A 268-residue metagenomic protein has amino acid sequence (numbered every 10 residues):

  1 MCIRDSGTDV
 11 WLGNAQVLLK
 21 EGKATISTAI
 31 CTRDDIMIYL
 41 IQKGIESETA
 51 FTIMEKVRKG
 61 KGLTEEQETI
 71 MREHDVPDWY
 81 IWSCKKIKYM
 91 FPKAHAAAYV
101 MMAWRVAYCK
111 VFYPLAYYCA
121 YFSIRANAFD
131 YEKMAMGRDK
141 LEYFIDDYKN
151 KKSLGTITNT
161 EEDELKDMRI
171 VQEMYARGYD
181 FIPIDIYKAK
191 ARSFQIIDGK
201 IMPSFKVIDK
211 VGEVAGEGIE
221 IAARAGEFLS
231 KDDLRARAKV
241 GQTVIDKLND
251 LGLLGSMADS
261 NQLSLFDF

Functional and structural regions predicted by a protein language model:
R4-F268: Noncatalytic, beta-rich nucleic-acid-contacting surfaces in large DNA/RNA-processing enzymes
